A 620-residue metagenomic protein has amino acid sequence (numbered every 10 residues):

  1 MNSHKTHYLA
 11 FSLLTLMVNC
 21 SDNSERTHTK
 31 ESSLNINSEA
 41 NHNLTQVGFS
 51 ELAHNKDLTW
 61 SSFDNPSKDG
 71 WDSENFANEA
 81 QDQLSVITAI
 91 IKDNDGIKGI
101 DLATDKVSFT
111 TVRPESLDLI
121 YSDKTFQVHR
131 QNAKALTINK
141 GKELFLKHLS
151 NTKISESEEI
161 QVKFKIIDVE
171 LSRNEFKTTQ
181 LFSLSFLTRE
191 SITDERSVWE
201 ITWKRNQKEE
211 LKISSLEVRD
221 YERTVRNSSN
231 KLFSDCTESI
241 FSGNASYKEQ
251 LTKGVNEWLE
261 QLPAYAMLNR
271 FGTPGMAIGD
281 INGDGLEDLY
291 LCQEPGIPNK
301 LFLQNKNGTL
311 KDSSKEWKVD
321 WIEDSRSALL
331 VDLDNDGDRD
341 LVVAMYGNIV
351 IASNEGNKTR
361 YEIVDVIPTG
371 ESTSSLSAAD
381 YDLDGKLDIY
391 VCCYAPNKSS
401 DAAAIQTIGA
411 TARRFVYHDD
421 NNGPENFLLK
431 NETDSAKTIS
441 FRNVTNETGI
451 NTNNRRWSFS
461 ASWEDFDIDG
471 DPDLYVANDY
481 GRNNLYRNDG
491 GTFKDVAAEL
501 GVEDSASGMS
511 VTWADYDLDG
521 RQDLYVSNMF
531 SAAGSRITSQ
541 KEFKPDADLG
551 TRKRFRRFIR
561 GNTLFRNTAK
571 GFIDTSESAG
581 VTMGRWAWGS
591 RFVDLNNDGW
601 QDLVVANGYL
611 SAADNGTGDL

Functional and structural regions predicted by a protein language model:
N2-Y8: Bacterial N-terminal signal peptides that target proteins for export
A10-M17: Bacterial N-terminal signal peptides
C20-L620: Acidic, glycine/proline-rich Ca2+-coordinating loop motifs
